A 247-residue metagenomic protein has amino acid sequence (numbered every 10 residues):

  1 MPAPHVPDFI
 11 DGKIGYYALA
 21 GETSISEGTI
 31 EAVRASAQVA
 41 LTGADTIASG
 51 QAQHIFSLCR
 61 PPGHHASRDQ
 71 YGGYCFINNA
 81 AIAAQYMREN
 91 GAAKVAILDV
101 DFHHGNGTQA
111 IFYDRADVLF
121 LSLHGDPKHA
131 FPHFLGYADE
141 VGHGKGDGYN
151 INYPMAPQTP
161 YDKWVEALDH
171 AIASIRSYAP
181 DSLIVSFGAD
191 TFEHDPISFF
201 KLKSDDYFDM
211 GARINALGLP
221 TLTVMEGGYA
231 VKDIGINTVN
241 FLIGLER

Functional and structural regions predicted by a protein language model:
M1-R247: HDAC/HDAC-like amidohydrolase catalytic core signature
